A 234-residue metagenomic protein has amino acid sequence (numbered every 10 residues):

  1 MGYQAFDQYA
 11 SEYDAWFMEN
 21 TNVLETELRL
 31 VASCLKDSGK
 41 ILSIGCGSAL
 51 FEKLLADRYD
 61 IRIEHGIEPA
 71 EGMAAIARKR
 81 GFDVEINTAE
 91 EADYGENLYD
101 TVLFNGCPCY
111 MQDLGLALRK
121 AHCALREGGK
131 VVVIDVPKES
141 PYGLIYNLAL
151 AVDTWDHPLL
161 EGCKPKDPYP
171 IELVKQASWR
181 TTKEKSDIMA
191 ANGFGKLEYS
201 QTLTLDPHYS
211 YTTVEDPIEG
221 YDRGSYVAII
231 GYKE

Functional and structural regions predicted by a protein language model:
M1-D37, L50-L54, M73, T212 (+1 more regions): Conserved class I S-adenosyl-L-methionine
L42-A92: Class I SAM-dependent methyltransferase SAM/SAH-binding core
E90-V102: A short acidic, Gly/Pro-enriched loop at the edge of an enzyme's catalytic core that lines a small-molecule cofactor
T101-L114: A short SAM/SAH-binding and catalytic strip from SAM-dependent methyltransferases
G115-E127: A short glycine-rich, Lys/Arg-flanked "PGG" loop and its adjoining helix->strand segment in the class I
V132-E161: Conserved class I S-adenosyl-L-methionine
K175-S200: Short alpha-helix
N192-G195, T212-E234: Core SAM-dependent methyltransferase catalytic element
